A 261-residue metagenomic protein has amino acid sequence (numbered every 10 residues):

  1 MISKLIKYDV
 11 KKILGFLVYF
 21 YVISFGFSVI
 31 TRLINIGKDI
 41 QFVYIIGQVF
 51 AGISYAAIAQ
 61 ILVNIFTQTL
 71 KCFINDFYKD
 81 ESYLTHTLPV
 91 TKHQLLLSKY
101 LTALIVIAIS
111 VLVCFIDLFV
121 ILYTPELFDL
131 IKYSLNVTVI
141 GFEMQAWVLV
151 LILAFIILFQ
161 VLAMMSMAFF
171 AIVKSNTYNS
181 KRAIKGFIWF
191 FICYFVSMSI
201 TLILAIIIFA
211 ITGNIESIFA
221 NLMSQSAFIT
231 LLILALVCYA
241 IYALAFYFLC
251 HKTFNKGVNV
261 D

Functional and structural regions predicted by a protein language model:
M1-S82, K92-D261: Hydrophobic alpha-helical transmembrane segments of membrane proteins
T87-T91: Short helix-to-coil transition segments within interhelical loops that connect adjacent transmembrane helices
